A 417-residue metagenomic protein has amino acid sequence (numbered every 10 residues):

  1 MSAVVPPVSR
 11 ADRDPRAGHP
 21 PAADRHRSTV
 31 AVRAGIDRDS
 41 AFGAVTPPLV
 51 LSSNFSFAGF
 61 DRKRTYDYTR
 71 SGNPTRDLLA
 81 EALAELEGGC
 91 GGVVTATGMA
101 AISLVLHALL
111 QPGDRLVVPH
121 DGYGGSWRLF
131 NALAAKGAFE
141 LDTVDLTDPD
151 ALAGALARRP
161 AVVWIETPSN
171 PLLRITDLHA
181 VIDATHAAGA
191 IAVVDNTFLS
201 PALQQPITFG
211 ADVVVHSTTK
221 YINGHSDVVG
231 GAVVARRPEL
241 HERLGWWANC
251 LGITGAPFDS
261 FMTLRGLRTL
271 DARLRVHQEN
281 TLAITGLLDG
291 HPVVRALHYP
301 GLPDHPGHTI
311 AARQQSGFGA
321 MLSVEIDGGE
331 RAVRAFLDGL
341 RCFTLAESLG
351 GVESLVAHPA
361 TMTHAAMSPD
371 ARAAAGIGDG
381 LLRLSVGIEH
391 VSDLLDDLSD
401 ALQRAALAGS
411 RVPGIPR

Functional and structural regions predicted by a protein language model:
M1-D14, N131-A132, E140, G154 (+2 more regions): PLP-dependent enzyme catalytic core of the Aspartate aminotransferase-like
S2-N73, L79-A82: N-terminal "arm"/small-domain region of PLP-dependent enzymes with the aminotransferase-like
V4-P6, G18-P21, V93-H291, P413-P416: Conserved PLP-enzyme active-site core in the AAT-like
N54-S103, G125-A132: Conserved N-terminal alpha-helix of the aminotransferase class I/II PLP-enzyme fold
N54-S56, A235-L240, L267, I326-R331: Short loop segments at secondary-structure junctions
R64, C90, V229, T263 (+2 more regions): Short amphipathic alpha-helical segments
P168, T197-L199, L302, D327 (+1 more regions): Active-site beta-loop-alpha junctions enriched in small/polar residues
A296-L382, V386, S399, R417: Conserved C-terminal alpha-helix-loop-beta "cap" of PLP-dependent enzymes that closes/shapes the active-site mouth
